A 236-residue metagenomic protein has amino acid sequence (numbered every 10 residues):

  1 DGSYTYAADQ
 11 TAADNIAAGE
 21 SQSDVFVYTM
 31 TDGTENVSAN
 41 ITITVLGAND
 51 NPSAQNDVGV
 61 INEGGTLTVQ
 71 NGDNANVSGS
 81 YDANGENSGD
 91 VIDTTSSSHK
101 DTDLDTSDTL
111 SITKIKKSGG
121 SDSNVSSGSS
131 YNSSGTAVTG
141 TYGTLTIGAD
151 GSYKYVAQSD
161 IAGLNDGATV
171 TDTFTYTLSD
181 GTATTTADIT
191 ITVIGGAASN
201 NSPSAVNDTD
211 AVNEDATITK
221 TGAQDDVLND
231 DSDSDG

Functional and structural regions predicted by a protein language model:
D1-N49, S126-A197: Acidic, turn/loop-rich segments in luminal/extracellular domains of secretory-pathway and cell-surface proteins
S53-V138, S199-G236: Extracellular ectodomain surface segments
